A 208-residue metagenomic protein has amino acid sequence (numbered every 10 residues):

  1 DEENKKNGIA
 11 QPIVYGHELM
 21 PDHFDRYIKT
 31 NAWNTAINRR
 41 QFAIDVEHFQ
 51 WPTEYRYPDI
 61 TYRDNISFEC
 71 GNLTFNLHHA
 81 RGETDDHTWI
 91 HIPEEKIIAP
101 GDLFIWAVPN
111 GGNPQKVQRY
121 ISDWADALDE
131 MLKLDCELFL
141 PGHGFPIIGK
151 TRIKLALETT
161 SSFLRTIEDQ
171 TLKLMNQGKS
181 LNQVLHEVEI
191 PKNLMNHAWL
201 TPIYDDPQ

Functional and structural regions predicted by a protein language model:
D1-N7, E83-T88: Di-metal (Zn2+ and/or Mg2+/Mn2+) metal-binding site signature of metallo-dependent hydrolases with the MBL/beta-CASP
E2-K5, K29-N34, I153-T159, T201: Short secondary-structure boundary/capping segments
G8-Q11, Y15, L19-H79, D123-D135: Metallo-beta-lactamase
D25-R26, K150-T151, N193: Short Asp/Glu-rich motifs
W33-W51, T84-A107, L185-V188, K192: Short N-terminal secondary-structure initiator segments
R56, S67-E69, T74-Q177: Metallo-beta-lactamase
K173-Q208: C-terminal regulatory/interaction regions
